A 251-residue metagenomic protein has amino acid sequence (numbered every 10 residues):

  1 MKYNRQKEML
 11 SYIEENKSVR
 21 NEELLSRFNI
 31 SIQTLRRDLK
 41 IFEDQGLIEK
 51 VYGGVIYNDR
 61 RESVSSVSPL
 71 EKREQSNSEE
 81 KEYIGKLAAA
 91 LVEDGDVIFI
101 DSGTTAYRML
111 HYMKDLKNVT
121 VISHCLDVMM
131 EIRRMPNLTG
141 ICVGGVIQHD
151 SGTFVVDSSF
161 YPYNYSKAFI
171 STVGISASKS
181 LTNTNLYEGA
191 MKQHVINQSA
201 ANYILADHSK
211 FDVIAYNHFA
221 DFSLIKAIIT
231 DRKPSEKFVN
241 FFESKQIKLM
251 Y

Functional and structural regions predicted by a protein language model:
K2-E8, E14-E22, R27, Q33 (+4 more regions): HTH-adjacent hinge/linker in prokaryotic transcriptional regulators
S11, N21, K50, D127-Y251: Conserved phosphate- and dinucleotide-binding cores of soluble alpha/beta proteins, encompassing both enzyme active
N29-I30, I247: A short, charged, Gly/Pro-tolerant segment at domain boundaries
S78-K81, I122, T184-N185: A conditional alpha-helix N-cap/helix-loop micro-motif detector
T104-Y107: Gly/Ser/Thr-rich loops at beta-strand to alpha-helix junctions that form or flank small-molecule/cofactor-binding
Y112-M129: Catalytic core of membrane glycerolipid acyltransferases/transacylases, capturing the structured, soluble-facing
